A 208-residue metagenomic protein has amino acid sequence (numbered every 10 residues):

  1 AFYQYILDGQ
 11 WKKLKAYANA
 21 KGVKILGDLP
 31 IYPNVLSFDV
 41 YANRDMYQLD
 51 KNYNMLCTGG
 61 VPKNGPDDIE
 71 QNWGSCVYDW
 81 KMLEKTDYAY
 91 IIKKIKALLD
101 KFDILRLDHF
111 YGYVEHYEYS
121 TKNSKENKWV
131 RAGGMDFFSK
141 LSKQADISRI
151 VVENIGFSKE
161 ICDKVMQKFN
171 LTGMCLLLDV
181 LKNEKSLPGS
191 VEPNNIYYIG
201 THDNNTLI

Functional and structural regions predicted by a protein language model:
A1-Q10, Y32-I208: Alpha-amylase-like alpha-glycosidases and glucanotransferases acting on alpha-linked glucans and related
Q4-Y32: Conserved, well-ordered alpha-helix/loop/beta-strand core segments that scaffold catalytic motifs
